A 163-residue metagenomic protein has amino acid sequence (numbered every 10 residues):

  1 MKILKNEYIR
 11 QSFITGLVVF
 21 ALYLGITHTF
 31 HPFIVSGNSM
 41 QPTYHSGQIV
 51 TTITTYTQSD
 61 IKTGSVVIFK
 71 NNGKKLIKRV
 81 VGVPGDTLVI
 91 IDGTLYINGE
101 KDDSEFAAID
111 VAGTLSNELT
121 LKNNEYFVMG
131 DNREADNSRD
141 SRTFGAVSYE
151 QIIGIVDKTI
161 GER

Functional and structural regions predicted by a protein language model:
M1-K75, V147-R163: Protein maturation boundaries and topogenic segments
Q48, K62-S65, D86, E125 (+1 more regions): Structural motif
T55, N72, G93, D131-N132: Short, surface-exposed secondary-structure boundary micro-motifs
I61-T63, G99-E100, N137-R139: Short glycine-/acidic-enriched loop or helix-start segments at secondary-structure transitions that form or flank
S65, Y96, S141-F144: Short, glycine/charged-enriched secondary-structure capping and boundary segments
V80-T120, E125: Structured, soluble extracytoplasmic/luminal domains of envelope-associated proteins
L115-R163: Beta-strand-rich cores of mature extracytoplasmic or soluble domains
